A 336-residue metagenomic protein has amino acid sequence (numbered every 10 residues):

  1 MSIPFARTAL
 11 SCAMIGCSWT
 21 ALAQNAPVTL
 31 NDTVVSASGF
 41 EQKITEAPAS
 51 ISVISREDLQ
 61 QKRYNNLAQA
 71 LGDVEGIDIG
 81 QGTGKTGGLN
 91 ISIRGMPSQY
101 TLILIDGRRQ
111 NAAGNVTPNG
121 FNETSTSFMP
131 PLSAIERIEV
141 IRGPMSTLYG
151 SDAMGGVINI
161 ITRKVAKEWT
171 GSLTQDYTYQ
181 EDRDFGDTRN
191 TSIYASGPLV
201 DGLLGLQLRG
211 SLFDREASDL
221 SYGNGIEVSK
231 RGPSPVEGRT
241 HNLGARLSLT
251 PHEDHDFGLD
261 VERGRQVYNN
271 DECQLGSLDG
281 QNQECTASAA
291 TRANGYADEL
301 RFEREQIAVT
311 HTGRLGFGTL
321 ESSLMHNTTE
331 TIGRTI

Functional and structural regions predicted by a protein language model:
M1-V74, S196-G197, L243, L249-E253 (+2 more regions): N-terminal Sec signal peptide and the immediately downstream disordered periplasmic leader that contains the TonB box
V28-E168: Acidic, small-polar-rich N-terminal luminal/periplasmic segments of exported/outer-membrane proteins
A37, G95, T162, G197-L199 (+2 more regions): Residue-level signature of outer-membrane beta-barrel architecture
Q69, S92, N159, Y194-S196 (+3 more regions): Outer-membrane beta-barrel architecture
G84, F128, S151, D184-T188 (+3 more regions): Transmembrane beta-barrel outer-membrane domains
L89, G156, R189-I193, L204 (+3 more regions): Hydrophobic, lipid-facing positions within transmembrane beta-strands of outer-membrane proteins
A166-Y296: Periplasmic-side early beta-strands and strand-to-turn transitions of outer-membrane beta-barrels
S248-Q266, G295-I336: Face-selective signature of the C-terminal outer-membrane beta-barrel domain
